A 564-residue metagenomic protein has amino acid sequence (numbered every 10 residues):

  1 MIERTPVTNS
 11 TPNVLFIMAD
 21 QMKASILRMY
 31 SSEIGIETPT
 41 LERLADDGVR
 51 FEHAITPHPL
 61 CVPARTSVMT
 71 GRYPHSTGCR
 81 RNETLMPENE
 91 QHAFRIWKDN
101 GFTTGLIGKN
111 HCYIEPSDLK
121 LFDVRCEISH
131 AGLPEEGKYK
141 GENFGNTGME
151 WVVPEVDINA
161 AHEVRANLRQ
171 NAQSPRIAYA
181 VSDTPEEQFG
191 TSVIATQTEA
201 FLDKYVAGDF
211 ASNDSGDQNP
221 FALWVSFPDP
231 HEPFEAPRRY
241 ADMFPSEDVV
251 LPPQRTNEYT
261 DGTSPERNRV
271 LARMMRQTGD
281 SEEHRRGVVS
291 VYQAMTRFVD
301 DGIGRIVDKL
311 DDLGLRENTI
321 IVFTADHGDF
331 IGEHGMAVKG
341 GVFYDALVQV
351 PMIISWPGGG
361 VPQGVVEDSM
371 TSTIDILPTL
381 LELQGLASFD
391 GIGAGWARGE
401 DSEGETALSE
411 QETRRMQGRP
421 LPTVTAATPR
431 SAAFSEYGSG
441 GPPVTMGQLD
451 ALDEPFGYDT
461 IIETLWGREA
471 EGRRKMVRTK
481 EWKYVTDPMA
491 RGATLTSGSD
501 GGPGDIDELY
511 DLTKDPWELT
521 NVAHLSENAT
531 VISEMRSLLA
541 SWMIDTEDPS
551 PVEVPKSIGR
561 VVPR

Functional and structural regions predicted by a protein language model:
M1-D487, G492-G501, D505, P516-E534 (+2 more regions): Formylglycine-dependent sulfatase
D511, D515: Short, conserved phosphate/pyrophosphate- and ester-handling motifs at nucleotide-, phospho-/glycolipid
E534, S541, E547-S550: Cytosolic regulatory/linker segments at or just downstream of nucleotide-handling modules in signal-transduction
S550, P555-V561: Small-residue-rich loop/turn and linker elements
